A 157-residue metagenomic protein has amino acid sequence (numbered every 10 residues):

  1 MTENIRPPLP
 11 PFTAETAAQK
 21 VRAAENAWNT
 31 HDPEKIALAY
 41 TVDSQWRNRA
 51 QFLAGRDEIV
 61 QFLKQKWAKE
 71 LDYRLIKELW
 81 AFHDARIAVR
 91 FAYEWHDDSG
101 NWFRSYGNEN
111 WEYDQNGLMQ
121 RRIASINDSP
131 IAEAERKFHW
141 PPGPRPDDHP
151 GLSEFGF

Functional and structural regions predicted by a protein language model:
M1-V42, S153-F157: Short, low-complexity N-terminal intrinsically disordered segments enriched in polar/charged residues
T2-F12, Q61-F157: A beta-strand edge to alpha-helix "cap/lid" segment located at domain peripheries
E15-A18, P33-I87: A solvent-exposed, acidic/Ser-Thr-rich amphipathic alpha-helical stretch
